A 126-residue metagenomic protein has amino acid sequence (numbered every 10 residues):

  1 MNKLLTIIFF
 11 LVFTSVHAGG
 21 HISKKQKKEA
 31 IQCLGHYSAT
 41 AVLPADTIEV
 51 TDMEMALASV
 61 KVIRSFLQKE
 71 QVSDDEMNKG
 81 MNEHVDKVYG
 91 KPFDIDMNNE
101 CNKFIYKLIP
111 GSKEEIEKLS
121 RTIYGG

Functional and structural regions predicted by a protein language model:
L4-T14: Sec-dependent N-terminal signal peptides
I7, I22-S23, G90: Residues embedded in well-ordered secondary-structure elements
T14-H21: Sec/Tat signal peptide C-region and signal peptidase I cleavage site
I22-V72: Short N-proximal segments of mature Sec-exported proteins
T51-G126: Compact alpha-helical subdomains of small soluble proteins
